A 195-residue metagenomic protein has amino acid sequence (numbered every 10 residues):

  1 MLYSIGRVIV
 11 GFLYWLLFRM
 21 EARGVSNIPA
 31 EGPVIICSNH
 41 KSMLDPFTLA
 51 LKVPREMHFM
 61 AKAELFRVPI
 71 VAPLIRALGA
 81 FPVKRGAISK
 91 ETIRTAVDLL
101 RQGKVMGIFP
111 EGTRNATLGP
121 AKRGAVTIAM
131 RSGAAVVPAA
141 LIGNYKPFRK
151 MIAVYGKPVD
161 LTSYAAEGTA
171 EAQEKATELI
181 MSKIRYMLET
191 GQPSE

Functional and structural regions predicted by a protein language model:
M1-I5, E91-E195: Non-catalytic C-terminal accessory region of glycerolipid acyltransferases and related lyso-lipid remodeling enzymes
L2-G6, W15-L16, I28-A87, T95: Catalytic core of membrane glycerolipid acyltransferases/transacylases, capturing the structured, soluble-facing
I9-V10, A77-P82, F109-T113: Short, basic, glycine/proline-bearing loop/turn elements
W15-R23: Short gly/ser/thr-rich secondary-structure transition/capping motifs
M20, K41, A87-K90, A139: A short, glycine- and basic residue-enriched loop/turn that sits immediately adjacent to a domain's principal
S26-P29, Y145-P147: A short beta-turn/loop motif at secondary-structure boundaries
